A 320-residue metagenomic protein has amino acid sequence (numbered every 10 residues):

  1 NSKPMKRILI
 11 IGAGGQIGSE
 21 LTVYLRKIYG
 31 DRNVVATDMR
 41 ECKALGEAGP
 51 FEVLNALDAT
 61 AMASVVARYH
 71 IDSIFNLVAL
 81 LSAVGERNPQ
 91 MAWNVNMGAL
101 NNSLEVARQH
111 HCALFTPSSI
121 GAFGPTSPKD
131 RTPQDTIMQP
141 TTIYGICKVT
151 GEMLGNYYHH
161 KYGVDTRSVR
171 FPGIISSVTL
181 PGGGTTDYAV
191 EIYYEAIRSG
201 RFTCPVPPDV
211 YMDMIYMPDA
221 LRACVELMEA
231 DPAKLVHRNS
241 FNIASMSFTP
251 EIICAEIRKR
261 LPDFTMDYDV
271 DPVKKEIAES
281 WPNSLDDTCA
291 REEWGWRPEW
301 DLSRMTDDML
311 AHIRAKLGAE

Functional and structural regions predicted by a protein language model:
I8-I28: N-terminal Rossmann NAD(P)H-binding glycine-rich loop of SDR-like oxidoreductase domains
I11, T37, I74-V78, L114-I120 (+1 more regions): SDR active-site strand-loop-helix element
G46-D58: Rossmann-fold cofactor-recognition segment
A56-V95: NAD(P)H-binding glycine-rich loop region in Rossmannoid oxidoreductase-like domains and their noncatalytic homologs
M97-S103, C147-G155: Conserved catalytic Lys-bearing alpha helix of Rossmann-like short-chain dehydrogenase/reductases
N101-I143: Conserved Rossmann-fold NAD(P)-dependent oxidoreductase catalytic core, especially the SDR/UDP-sugar
N156-Y211, M217-L221: NAD(P)-dependent short-chain dehydrogenase/reductase
P205-P207, D213-E320: C-terminal substrate-binding subdomain of Rossmann-fold SDR/epimerase-dehydratase oxidoreductases
